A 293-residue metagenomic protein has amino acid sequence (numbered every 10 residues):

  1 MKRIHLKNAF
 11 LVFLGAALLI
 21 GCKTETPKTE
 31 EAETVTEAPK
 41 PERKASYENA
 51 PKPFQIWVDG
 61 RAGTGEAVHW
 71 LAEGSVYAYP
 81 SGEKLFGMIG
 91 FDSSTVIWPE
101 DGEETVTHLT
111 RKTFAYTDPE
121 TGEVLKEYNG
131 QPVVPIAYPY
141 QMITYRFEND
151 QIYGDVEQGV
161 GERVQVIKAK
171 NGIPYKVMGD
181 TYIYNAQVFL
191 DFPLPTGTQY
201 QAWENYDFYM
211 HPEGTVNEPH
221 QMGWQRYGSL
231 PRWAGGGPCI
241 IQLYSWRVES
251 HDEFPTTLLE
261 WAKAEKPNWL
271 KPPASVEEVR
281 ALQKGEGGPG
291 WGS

Functional and structural regions predicted by a protein language model:
K2-F10: Bacterial N-terminal signal peptides that target proteins for export
L18-G21: C-terminal motif of bacterial Sec signal peptides marking the signal peptidase cleavage site
K23-E30: Bacterial lipoprotein signal-peptidase II cleavage site
E33-D118, K126, I241-S293: N-terminal segment immediately downstream of the Sec signal-peptide cleavage site in secreted/extracellular proteins
E48-Q55, D59, Q165-A169, P174-V177 (+3 more regions): Surface-exposed intrinsically disordered loops and tails
G87-F208: Predominantly extracellular/secreted and cell-surface proteins with exposed, flexible low-complexity segments
I183, F189-C239: Extended soluble regions of mature proteins
